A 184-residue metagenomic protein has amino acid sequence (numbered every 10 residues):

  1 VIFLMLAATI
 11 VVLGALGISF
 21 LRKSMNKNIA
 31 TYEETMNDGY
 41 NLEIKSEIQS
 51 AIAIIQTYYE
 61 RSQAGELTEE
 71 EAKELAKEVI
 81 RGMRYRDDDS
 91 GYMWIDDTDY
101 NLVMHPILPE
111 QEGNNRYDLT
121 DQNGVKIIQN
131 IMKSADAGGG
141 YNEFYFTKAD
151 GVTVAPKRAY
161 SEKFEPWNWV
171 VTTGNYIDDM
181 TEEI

Functional and structural regions predicted by a protein language model:
V1-S24: Extreme N-terminal signal-anchor transmembrane helix of membrane signaling/transducer proteins, especially in bacteria
S19-I52, Q63, L67-E70, E74: Juxtamembrane membrane-water interface segments immediately C-terminal to a transmembrane helix
I29, M36, D178-I184: Membrane-interface helix-start motif
L42, R81-L102, G139-Y141: Short N-terminal helix-loop-first-beta-strand/juxtamembrane motif that initiates sensory/input modules
E66-V79, L108-A149: Extracytoplasmic/periplasmic sensor domains and loops in membrane signaling proteins
G91, I128, G151-E162: A short beta-strand signature within small-molecule sensing/ligand-binding domains used in signal transduction
N101-I107, V154: Amphipathic coiled-coil signal-relay and dimerization helices
P156-E183: Short, hydrophobic beta-strand elements of compact beta-sandwich sensory domains
